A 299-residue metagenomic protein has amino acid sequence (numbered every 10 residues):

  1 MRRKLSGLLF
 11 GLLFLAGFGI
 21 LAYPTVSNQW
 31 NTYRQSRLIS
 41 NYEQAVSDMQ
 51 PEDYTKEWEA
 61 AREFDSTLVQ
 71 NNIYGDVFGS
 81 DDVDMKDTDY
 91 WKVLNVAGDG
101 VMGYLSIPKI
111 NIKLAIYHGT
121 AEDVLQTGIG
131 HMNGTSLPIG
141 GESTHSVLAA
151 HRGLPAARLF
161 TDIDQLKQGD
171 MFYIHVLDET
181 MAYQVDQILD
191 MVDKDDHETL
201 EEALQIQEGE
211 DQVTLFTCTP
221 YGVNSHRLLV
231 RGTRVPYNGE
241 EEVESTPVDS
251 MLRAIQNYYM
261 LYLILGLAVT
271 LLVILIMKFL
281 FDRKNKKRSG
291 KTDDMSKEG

Functional and structural regions predicted by a protein language model:
R2, S6-G7, I20-L38, Y117 (+2 more regions): Extracytoplasmic/periplasmic soluble domains downstream of a signal peptide or transmembrane helix
S6-F14: Alpha-helical transmembrane segments of integral membrane proteins, emphasizing hydrophobic/aromatic residues
F14-G17, A60: Hydrophobic alpha-helical transmembrane segments of multi-pass integral membrane proteins
Q29-V96: Juxtamembrane "stalk/linker" segments
Y90-L137: Extended boundary segments
M295-G299: Solvent-exposed, low-complexity, intrinsically disordered, charge-rich segments adjacent to transmembrane helices
